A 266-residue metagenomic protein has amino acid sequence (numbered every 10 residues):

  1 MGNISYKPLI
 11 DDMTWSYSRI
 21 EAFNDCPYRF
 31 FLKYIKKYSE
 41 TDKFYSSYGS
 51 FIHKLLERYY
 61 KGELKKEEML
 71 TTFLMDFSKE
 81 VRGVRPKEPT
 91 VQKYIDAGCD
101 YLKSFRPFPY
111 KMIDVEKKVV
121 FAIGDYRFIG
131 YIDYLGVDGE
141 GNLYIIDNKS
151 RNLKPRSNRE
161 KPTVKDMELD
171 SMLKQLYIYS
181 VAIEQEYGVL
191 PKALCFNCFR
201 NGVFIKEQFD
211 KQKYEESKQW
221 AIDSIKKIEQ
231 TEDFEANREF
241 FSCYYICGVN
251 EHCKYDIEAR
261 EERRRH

Functional and structural regions predicted by a protein language model:
I20-G62, E116, V249: Nuclease catalytic cores
C26, I52-H53, Y134, Y179 (+2 more regions): A residue-level signal for conserved active-site and pocket-lining positions in enzyme catalytic cores
K36, K149-N152, C198-R200, K211: A short beta-strand motif that forms part of the nucleic acid-binding face of small beta-barrel RNA-binding folds
F44, Y48, Y94, M172-Q175 (+1 more regions): Hydrophobic (often cysteine-bearing) scaffold residues that line and stabilize catalytic clefts of nucleotide/cofactor
K54-K117: A non-catalytic, helix-rich entry segment at domain boundaries
S78, R82, L169, L173 (+1 more regions): Metal-dependent nuclease catalytic regions and adjoining charged, substrate-binding loops involved in nucleic-acid end
K117-L176, S180: Non-catalytic protein-protein interaction segments used by genome-maintenance enzymes to assemble and couple activities
